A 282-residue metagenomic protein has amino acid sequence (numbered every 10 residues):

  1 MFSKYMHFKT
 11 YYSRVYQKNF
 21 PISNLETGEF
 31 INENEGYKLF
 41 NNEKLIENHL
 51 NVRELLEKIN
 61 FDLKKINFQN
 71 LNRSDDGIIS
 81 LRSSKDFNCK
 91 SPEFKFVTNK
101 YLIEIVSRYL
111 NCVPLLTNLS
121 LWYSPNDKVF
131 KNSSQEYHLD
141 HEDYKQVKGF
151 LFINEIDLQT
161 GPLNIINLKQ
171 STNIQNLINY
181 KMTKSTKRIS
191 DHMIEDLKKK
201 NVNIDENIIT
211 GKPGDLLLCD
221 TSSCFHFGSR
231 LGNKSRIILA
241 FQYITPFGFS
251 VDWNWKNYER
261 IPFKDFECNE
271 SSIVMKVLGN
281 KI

Functional and structural regions predicted by a protein language model:
M1-Q135: Non-heme Fe(II)-dependent double-stranded beta-helix
V15, I22-E26, R53-K58, L216-L218 (+1 more regions): Non-heme Fe(II)/2-oxoglutarate
C112-L116, L139-E142, I153-P162, I166-Q170: Active-site region of the double-stranded beta-helix
S133-Y137, H192-V202, N254-Y258: Short, surface-exposed loop/helix-turn segments at secondary-structure junctions that function as lids/hinges flanking
S134-H141, C224, G228: Histidine-centered catalytic micro-motifs
E142-L158, T210-G211, L218, Q242-T245: Short, conserved beta-strand element in jelly-roll/cupin
V147, G161, I237: Change "...and in nucleic-acid phosphodiester-cleaving endonucleases..." to "...and in nucleic-acid processing enzymes
Q159-C224: Double-stranded beta-helix
